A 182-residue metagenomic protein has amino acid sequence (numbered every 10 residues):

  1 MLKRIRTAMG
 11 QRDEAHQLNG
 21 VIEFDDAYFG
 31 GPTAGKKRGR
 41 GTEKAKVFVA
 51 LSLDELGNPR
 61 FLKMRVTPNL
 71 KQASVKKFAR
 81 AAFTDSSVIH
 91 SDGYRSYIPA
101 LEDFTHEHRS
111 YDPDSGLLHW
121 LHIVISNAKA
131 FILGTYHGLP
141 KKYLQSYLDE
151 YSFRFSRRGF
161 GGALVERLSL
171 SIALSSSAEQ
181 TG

Functional and structural regions predicted by a protein language model:
M1-G182: Residue-level recognition of single "structural anchor" positions that define or cap local secondary structure
